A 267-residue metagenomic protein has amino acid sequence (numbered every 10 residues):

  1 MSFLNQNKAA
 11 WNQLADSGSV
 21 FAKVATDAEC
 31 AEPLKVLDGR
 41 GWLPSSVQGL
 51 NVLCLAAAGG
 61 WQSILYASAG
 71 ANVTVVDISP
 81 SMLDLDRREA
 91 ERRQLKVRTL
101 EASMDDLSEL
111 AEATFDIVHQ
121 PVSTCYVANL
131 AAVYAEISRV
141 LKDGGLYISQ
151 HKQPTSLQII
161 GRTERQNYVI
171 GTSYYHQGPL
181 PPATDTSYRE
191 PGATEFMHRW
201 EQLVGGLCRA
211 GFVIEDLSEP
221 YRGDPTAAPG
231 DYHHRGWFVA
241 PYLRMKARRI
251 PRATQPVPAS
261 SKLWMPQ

Functional and structural regions predicted by a protein language model:
M1-Q48, W61-L65, E89: Conserved class I S-adenosyl-L-methionine
L50-L107: Class I SAM-dependent methyltransferase SAM/SAH-binding core
D105-V118: A short acidic, Gly/Pro-enriched loop at the edge of an enzyme's catalytic core that lines a small-molecule cofactor
D116-A131: A short SAM/SAH-binding and catalytic strip from SAM-dependent methyltransferases
A131-L146: A short glycine-rich, Lys/Arg-flanked "PGG" loop and its adjoining helix->strand segment in the class I
L146-P182: Conserved class I S-adenosyl-L-methionine
S149-I159, S187-Q202: Acceptor-substrate binding/catalytic loop of class I
A183, A193-S218: Short alpha-helix
